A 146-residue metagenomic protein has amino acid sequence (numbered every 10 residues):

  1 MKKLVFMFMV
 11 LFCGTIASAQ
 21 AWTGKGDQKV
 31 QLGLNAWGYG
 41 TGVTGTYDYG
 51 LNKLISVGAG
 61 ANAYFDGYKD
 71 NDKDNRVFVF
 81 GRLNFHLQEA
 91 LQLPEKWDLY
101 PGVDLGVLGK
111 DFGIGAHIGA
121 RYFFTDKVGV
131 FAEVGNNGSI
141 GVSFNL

Functional and structural regions predicted by a protein language model:
M1-K25: Cleavable N-terminal export/targeting peptides
S18-S56, L83, S143-N145: Short glycine/proline- and aromatic-enriched beta-strand/turn motifs that initiate or cap beta-hairpins
Q20-D27, K53-L54, Q88-D98, D126-V128: Short loop/turn motifs that connect adjacent beta-strands in outer-membrane beta-barrel proteins
A21-Q31, A59-V77: Flexible, solvent-exposed loop segments that connect beta-strands
Q28-L32, V57-A59, V79, W97-V103 (+2 more regions): Transmembrane beta-strands of outer-membrane beta-barrel proteins
L34-G40, A61-G67, F85-L87, L105-D111 (+1 more regions): Transmembrane beta-strands of outer-membrane beta-barrel pores
V79-H86, N136-L146: Outer-membrane beta-barrel "beta-signal"
R82-I114: Mid-chain, well-packed structural core segment of small domains
